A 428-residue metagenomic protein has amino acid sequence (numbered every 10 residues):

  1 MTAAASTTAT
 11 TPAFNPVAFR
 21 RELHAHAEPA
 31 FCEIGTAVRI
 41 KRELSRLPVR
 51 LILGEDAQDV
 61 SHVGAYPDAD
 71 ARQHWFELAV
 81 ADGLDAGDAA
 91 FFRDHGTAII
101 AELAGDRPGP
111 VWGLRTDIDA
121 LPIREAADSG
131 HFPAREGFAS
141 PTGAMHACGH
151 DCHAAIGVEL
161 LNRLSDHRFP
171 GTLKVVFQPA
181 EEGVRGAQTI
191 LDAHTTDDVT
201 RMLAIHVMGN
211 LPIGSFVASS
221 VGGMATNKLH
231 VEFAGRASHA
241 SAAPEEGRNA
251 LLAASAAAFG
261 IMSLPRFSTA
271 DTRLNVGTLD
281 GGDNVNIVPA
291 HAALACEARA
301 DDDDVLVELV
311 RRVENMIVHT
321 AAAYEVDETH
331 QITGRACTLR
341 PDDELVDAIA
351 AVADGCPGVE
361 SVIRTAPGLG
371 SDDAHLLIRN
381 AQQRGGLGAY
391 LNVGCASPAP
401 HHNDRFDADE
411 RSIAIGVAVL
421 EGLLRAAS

Functional and structural regions predicted by a protein language model:
T2-A4, L252-S428: Metal-dependent amide/peptide-bond hydrolase catalytic core, centered on the "pita-bread" metallohydrolase fold
T2-H146, D166-F169: Acidic/His- and Gly-rich active-site-bordering loop/insert found across diverse amide/peptide-bond hydrolases
R20, A27, P48, H194 (+3 more regions): Sec/Tat-exported extracytoplasmic proteins
L23, L114, H150, V175 (+7 more regions): Divalent metal-coordination and catalytic microenvironments
E55, T116-I118, H206, N227-A237 (+2 more regions): Short, small-residue-rich loop/turn micro-motifs
A65, L121-P122, F132-M145, D151-G157 (+2 more regions): Histidine/acidic-residue-rich, glycine-tolerant segments that coordinate divalent metal ions
D88-R93, E181, S219-G223, A366-G368: Short Gly/Pro-enriched turn/cap motifs at secondary-structure boundaries
